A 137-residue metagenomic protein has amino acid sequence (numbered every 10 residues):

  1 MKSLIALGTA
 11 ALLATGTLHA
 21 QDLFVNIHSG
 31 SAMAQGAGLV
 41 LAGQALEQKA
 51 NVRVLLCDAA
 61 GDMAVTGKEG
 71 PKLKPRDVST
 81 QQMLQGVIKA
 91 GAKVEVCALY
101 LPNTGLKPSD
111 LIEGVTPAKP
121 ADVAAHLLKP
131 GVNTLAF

Functional and structural regions predicted by a protein language model:
M1-A10: Sec-dependent signal peptide recognition, specifically the positively charged N-region followed immediately by
G16-A20: Sec/Tat signal peptide C-region and signal peptidase I cleavage site
L23-G36, A64-E69: Short, glycine-rich nucleotide/cofactor-binding loops
F24-N26, R53-L56, V94-V96, A136: Structural recognition of the beta-strand scaffold that forms the well-ordered cores of secreted hydrolase catalytic
H28-A59: N-terminal targeting signals for Sec/Tat export/insertion, comprising classic cleavable signal peptides
S29-M33, A59-M63, V94, Y100-T104: Solvent-exposed loop/turn segments at secondary-structure junctions within structured extracellular/periplasmic domains
K72-E95: A glycine-rich helix N-cap at a beta->alpha junction
V87, K93-A98, P102-T104, P108-A125 (+1 more regions): A short aromatic-anchored loop/beta-hairpin motif
